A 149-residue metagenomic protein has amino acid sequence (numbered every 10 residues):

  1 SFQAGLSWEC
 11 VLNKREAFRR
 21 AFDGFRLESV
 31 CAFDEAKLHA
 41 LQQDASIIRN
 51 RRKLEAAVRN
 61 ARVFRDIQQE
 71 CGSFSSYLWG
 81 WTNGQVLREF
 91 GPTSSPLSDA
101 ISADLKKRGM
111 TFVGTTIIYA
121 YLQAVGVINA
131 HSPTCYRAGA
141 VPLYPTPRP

Functional and structural regions predicted by a protein language model:
S1-P149: HhH-family (HhH-GPD) DNA N-glycosylase catalytic core used in base-excision repair
